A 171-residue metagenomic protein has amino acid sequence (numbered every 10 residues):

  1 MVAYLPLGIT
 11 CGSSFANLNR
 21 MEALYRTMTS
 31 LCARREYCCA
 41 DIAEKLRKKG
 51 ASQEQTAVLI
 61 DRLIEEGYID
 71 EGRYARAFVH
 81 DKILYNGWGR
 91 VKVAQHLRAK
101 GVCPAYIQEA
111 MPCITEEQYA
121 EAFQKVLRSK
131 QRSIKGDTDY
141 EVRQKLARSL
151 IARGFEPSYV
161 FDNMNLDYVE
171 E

Functional and structural regions predicted by a protein language model:
A3-E171: An alpha-helical, amphipathic repeat domain used for nucleic-acid recognition, typified by the mTERF helical solenoid
